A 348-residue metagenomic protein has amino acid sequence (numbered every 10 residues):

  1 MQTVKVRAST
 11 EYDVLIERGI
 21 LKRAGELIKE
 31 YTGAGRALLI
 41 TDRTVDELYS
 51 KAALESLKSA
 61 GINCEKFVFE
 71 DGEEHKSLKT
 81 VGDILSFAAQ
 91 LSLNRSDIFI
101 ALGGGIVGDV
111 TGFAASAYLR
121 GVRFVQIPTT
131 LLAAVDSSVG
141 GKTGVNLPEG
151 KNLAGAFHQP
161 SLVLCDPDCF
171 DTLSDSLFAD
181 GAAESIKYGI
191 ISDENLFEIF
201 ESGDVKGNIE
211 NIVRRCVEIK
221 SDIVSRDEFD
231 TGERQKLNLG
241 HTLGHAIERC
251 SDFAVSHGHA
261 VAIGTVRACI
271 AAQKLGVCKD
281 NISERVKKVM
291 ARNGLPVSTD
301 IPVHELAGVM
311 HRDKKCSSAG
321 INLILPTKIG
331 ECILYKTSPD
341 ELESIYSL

Functional and structural regions predicted by a protein language model:
M1-D97: ATP/NTP phosphate-donor binding region
L15, F113-G203: A glycine/threonine-rich phosphate-anchoring loop and its flanking beta-alpha core in nucleotide/phosphate-binding
Y31, S92-N94, A117-Y118, N146-L147 (+4 more regions): Solvent-exposed alpha-helices and their adjacent loops that cap or buttress functional pockets in soluble metabolic
L85-L102, T111-Q126: Non-catalytic interfacial helical region
I106-F113, A134-V135, A246: Short glycine/serine/threonine-rich phosphate/pyrophosphate-binding segments that cradle anionic phosphate groups
A183-I186, V277-L348: C-terminal charged capping/lid subdomain of soluble metabolic enzymes
E198-H304: Active-site segments that bind and position negatively charged phosphate/pyrophosphate groups
